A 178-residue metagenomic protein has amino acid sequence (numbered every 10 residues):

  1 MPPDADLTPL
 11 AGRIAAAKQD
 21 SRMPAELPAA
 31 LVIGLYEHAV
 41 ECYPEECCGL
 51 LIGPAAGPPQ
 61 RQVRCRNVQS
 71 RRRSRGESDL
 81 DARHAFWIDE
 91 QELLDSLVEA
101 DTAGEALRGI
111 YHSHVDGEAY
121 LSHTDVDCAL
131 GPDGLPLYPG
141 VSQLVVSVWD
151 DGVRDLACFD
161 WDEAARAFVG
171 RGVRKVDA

Functional and structural regions predicted by a protein language model:
P2-L107, D116-A178: Conserved beta-strand-loop surface patch within small alpha/beta domains used for substrate/adaptor or ligand engagement
S113: N-terminal glycine-rich phosphate/adenylate-binding segment common to multiple enzyme folds
